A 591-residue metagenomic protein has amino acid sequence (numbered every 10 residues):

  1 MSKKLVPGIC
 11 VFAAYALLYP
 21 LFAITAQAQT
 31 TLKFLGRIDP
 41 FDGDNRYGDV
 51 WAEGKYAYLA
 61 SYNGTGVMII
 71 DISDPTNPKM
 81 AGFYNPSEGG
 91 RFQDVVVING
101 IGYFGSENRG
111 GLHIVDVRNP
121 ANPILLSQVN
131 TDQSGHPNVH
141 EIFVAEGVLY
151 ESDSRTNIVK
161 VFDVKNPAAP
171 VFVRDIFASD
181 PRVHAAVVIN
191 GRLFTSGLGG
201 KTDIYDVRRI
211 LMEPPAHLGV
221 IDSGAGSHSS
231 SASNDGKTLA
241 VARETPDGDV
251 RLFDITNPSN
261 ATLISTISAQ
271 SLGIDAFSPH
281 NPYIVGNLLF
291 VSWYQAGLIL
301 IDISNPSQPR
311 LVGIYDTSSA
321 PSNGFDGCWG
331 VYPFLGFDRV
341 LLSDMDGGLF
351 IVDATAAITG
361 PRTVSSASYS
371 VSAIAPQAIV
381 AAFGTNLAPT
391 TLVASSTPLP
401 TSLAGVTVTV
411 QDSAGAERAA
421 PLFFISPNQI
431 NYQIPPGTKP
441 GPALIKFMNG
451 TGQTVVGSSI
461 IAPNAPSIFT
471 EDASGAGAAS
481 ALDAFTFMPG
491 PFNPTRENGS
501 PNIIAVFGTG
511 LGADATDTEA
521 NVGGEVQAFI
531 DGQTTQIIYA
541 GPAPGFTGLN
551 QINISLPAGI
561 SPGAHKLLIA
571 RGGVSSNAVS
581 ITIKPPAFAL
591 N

Functional and structural regions predicted by a protein language model:
M1-G8: N-terminal secretory signal peptides that target proteins for export/translocation
K3, V331-Y332, L341, S372 (+1 more regions): A general structural signal for short secondary-structure junctions and capping/turn motifs
I9-T25: Bacterial N-terminal signal peptides
F12-A14, P86, V115, I204 (+10 more regions): Intrinsically disordered, low-complexity, compositionally biased regions/tails
L18, A28, P40, N85 (+18 more regions): Generic marker of residues within folded, mature protein domains
I24-I358: Feature marking well-ordered beta-strand scaffolds used for ligand recognition
A357-N591: A sequence-level detector for low-complexity, Ser/Thr- and acidic-rich stretches
